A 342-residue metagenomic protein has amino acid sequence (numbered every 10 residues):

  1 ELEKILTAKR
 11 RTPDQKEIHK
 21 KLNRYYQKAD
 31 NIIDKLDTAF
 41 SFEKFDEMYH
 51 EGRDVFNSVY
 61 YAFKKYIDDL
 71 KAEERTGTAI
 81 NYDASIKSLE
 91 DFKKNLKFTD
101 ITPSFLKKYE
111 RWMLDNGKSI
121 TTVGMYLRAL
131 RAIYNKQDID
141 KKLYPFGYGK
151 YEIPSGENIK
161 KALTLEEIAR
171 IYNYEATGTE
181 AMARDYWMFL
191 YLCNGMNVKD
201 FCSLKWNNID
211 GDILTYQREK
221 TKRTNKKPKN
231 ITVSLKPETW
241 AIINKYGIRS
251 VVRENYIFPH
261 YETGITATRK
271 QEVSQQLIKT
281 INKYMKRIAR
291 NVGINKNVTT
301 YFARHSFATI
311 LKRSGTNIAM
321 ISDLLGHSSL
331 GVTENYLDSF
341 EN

Functional and structural regions predicted by a protein language model:
D34-N116: Basic/aromatic-enriched alpha-helical hairpins
S88-D91, L96-S104, D115-Y148, N194-M196: N-terminal DNA-binding recognition helix of tyrosine site-specific recombinases/integrases
L143-V198, C202: Basic, Lys/Arg- and aromatic-enriched nucleic-acid-binding interface segment
A162, R218-K222, L325-N342: Catalytic-site neighborhood detector that most strongly recognizes the C-terminal catalytic loop/helix of tyrosine
I168, K236-N295: Active-site/catalytic core of tyrosine-dependent DNA strand-transfer enzymes
S203-K245: Conserved tyrosine-mediated DNA breakage-rejoining catalytic core shared by Y-recombinases
N208-I213, I294-K296, T316-N335: Short, polar N-cap/turn motifs at the start of nucleic acid-interacting alpha helices
N282-D323: Short, basic (Lys/Arg/His-rich) helix/loop patches that form interaction surfaces in the mid-to-C-terminal regions
